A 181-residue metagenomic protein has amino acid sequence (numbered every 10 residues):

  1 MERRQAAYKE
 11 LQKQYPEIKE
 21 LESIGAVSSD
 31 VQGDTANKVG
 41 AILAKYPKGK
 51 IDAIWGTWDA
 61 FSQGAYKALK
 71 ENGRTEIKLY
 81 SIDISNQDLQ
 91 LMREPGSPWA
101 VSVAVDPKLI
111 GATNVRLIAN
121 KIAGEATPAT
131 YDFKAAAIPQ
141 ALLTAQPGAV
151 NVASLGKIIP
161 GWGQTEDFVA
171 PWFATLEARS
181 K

Functional and structural regions predicted by a protein language model:
M1-K181: A residue-level marker of the well-folded mature domains of exported/periplasmic proteins
